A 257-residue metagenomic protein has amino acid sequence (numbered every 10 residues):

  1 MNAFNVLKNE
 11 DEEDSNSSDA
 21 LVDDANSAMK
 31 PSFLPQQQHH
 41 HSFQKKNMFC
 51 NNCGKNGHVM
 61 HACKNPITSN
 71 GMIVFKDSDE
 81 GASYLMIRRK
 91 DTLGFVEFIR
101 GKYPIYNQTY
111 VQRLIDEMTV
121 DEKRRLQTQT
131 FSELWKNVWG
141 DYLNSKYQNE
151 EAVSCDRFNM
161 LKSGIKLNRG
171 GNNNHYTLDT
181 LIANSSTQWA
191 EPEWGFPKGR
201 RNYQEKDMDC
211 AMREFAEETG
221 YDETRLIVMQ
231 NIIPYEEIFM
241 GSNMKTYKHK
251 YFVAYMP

Functional and structural regions predicted by a protein language model:
M1-H40: Low-complexity, prion-like intrinsically disordered regions of RNA granule-associated mRNA regulation factors, enriched
N47-H58: Short Cys/His-rich zinc-binding micro-motifs
M60-K64: Cysteine-centered loop/knuckle micro-motif
T68-S69, S83, A190-P192, K248-K250: Residues that flank catalytic or metal-binding motifs in active/ligand-binding sites
N70-V74: Short beta-strand scaffold segments in enzyme catalytic cores
A82-R213, E217: Conserved Nudix-box catalytic region and its N-terminal flanking loop in Nudix hydrolases and closely related
D222-I232: A short coil-to-beta-strand element that immediately follows conserved catalytic motifs
I233-P257: Active-site-adjacent beta-strand/loop module that shapes the phosphate/pyrophosphate-binding cleft
